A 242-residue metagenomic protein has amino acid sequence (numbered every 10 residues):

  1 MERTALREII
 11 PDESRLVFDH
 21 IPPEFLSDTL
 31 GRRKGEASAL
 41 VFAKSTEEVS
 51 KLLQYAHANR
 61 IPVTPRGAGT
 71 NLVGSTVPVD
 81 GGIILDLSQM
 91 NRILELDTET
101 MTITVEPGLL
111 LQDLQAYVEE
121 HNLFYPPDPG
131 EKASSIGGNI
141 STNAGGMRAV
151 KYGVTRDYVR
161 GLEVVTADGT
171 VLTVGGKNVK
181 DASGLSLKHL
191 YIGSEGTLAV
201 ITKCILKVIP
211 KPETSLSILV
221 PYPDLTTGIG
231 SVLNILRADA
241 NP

Functional and structural regions predicted by a protein language model:
M1-Q54, T70-M101: N-terminal flexible segment immediately upstream of the FAD-binding catalytic core in FAD-dependent oxidoreductases
A5-L6, A56, S231-L236: Short amphipathic alpha-helices in soluble, non-transmembrane regions that often serve as interface/regulatory elements
G35-V63, T102, G146, T170 (+2 more regions): Soluble FAD-dependent oxygen oxidases
F42, R66, D86, T104-P107 (+1 more regions): Active-site-adjacent beta-strand anchor residues
G67-T70, G130: Short, ordered loop/turn segments at secondary-structure junctions
R92-L96, T102-P242: FAD-binding subdomain of flavoenzyme oxidoreductases
